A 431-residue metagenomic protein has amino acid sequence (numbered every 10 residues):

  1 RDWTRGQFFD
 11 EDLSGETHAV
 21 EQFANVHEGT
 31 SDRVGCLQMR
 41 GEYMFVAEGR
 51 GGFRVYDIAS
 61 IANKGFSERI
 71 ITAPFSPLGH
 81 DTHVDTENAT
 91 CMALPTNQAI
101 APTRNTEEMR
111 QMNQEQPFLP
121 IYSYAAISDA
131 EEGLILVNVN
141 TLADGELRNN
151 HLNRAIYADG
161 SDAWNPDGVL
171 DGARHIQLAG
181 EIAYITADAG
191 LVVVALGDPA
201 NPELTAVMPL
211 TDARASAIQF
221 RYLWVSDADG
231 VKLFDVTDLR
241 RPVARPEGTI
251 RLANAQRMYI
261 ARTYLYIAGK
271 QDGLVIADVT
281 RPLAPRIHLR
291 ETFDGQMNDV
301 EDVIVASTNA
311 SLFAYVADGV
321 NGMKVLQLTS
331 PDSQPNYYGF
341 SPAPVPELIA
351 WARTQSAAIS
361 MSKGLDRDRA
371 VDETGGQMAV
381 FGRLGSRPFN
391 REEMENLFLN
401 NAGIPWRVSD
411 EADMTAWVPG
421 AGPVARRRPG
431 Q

Functional and structural regions predicted by a protein language model:
R1-Q431: Feature marking well-ordered beta-strand scaffolds used for ligand recognition
